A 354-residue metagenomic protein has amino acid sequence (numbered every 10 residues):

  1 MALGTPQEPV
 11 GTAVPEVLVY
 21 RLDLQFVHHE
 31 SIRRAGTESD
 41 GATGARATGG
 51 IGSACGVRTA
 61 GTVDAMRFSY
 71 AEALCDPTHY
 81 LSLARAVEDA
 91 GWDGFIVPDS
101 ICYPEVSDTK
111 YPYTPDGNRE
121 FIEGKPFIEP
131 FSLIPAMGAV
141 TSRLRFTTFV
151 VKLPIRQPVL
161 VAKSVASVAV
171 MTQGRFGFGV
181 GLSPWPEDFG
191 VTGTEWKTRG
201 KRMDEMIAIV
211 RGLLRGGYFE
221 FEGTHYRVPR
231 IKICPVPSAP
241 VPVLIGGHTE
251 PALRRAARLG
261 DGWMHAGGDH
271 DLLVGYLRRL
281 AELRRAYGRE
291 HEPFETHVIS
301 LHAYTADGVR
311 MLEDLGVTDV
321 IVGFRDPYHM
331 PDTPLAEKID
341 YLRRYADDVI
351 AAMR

Functional and structural regions predicted by a protein language model:
T5, P15, V19-R21, A35 (+2 more regions): Small-residue helix-boundary/cleavage micro-motifs
E8-V10: Low-complexity, glycine/proline/serine-enriched flexible coil segments that act as short hinges or interruptions within
V14, D23, I32, D40 (+3 more regions): Enrichment for repetitive, rod-forming helical segments
L18, L22, F26-V27, I51: Hydrophobic, low-acid, alpha-helix-prone terminal segments
R33-A60, V168: Compositionally biased, low-complexity flexible segments
G52-R354: Active-site-adjacent structural elements that line small-molecule/cofactor binding pockets in enzymes
